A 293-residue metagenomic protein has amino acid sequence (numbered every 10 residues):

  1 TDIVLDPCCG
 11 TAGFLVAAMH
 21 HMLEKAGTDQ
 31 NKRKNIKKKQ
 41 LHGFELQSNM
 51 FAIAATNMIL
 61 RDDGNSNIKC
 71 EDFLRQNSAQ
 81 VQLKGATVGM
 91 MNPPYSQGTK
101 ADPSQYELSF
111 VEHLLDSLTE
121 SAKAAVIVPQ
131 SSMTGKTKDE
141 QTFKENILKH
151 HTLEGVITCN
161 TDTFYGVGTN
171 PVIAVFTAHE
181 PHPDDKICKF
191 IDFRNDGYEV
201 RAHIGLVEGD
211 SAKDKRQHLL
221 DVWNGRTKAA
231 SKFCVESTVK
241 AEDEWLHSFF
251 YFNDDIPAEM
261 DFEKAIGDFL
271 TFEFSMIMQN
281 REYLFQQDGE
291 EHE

Functional and structural regions predicted by a protein language model:
T1-V88, S96-G98, S104, L108 (+2 more regions): Conserved S-adenosyl-L-methionine
C70, N77-L83, V88-E293: A conserved structural/catalytic subdomain of Rossmann-like adenosyl-cofactor enzymes
